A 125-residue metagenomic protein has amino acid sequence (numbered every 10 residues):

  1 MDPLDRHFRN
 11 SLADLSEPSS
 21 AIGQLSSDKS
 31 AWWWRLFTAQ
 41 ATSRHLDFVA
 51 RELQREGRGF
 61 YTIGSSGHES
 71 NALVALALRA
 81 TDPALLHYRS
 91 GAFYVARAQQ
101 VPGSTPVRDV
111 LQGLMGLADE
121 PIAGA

Functional and structural regions predicted by a protein language model:
M1-G59, R79-T81, R108: Cofactor-/ligand-binding subdomain signature composed of acidic, glycine-rich, tryptophan-containing flexible loops
H45-A125: Cofactor-binding active-site loop characterized by glycine-rich and histidine/acidic residues
